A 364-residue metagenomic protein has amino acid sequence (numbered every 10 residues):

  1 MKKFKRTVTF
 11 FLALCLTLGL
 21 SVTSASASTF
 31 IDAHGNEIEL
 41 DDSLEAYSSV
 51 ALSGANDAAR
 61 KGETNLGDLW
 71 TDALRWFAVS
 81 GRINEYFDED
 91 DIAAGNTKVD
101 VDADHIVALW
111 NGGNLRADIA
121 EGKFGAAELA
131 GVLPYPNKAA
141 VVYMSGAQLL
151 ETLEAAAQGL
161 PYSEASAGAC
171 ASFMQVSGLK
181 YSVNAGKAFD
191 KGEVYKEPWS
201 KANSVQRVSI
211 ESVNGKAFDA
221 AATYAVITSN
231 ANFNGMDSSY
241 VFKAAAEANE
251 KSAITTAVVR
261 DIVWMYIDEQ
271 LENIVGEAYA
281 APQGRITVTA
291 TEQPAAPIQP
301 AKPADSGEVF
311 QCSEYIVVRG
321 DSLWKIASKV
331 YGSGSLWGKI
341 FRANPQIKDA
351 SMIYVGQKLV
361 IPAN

Functional and structural regions predicted by a protein language model:
K2-F11: Bacterial N-terminal signal peptides that target proteins for export
F11-G19: Bacterial N-terminal signal peptides
L18-F30: Sec-dependent signal peptide cleavage junction
S28-V309: Catalytic centers of hydrolytic enzymes
I227-S229, I326, I361-P362: Residue-level recognition of conserved beta-strand edge/terminus positions
D305-G334, Q357: Primarily a LysM-type cell-wall glycan-binding module
K329, S333-N364: Extracellular LysM carbohydrate-binding repeats and other cell-envelope/extracellular binding modules
